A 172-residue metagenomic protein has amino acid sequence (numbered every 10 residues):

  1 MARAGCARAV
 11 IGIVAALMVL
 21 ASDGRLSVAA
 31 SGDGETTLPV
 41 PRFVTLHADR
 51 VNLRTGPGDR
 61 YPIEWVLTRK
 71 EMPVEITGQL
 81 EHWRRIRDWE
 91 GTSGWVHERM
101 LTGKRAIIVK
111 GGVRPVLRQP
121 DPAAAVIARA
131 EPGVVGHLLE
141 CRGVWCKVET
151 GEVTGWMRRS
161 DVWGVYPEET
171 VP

Functional and structural regions predicted by a protein language model:
M1-I13: Bacterial N-terminal signal peptides that target proteins for export
A2-R3, E75-G78: Well-ordered, non-transmembrane segments within structured domains
V14-A16, W89: Intrinsically disordered, low-complexity repeat segments enriched in small/polar residues
L17-L26: C-terminal segment of classical bacterial N-terminal signal peptides
S27-T55, V66-K70, T77-P120, A125-E152 (+1 more regions): SH3-family beta-barrel domains
